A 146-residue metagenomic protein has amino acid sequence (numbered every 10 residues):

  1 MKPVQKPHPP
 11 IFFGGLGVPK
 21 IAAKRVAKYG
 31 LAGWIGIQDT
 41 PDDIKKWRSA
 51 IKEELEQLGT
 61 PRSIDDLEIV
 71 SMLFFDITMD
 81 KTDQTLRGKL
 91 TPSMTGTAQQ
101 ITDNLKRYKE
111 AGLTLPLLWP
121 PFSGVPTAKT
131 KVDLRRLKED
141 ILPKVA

Functional and structural regions predicted by a protein language model:
M1-A146: Active-site-adjacent structural elements that line small-molecule/cofactor binding pockets in enzymes
